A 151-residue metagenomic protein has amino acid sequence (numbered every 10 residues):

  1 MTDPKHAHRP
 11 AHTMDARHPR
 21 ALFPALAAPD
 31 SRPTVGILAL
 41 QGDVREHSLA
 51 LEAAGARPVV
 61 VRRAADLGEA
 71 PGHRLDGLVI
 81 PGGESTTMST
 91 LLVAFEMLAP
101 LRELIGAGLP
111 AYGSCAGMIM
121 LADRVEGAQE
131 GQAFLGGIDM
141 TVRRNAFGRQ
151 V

Functional and structural regions predicted by a protein language model:
M1-A94, A99-A107: N-terminal beta1-alpha1 cap of cysteine-dependent amidohydrolase-like domains
E84-V151: Cysteine-nucleophile active-site neighborhood
